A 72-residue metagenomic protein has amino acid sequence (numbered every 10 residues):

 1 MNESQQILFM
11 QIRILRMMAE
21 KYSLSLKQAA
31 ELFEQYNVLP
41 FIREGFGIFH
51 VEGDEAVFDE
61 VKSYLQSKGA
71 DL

Functional and structural regions predicted by a protein language model:
M1-L72: C-terminal alpha-helical interaction appendages
